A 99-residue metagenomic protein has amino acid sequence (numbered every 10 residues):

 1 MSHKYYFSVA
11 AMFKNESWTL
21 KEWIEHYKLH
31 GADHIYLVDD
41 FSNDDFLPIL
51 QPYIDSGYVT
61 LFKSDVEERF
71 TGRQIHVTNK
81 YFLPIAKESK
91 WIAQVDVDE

Functional and structural regions predicted by a protein language model:
M1-E25: N-proximal low-complexity "stem/linker" segments adjacent to membrane-targeting elements
Y6, A32, S56-V59: A generic structural signal for alpha->beta connector loops
F13-W18, N43, R69-F70: Short acidic loop-to-helix transition motifs that present clustered carboxylates
E25-H34: Short, acidic, metal-binding catalytic loop of nucleotide-sugar glycosyltransferases
D33, K90, D98: Conserved acidic residues
D33-F41, F62-V66: Short beta-strand/loop segment that forms part of the nucleotide-sugar
D40, D96-E99: Short acidic donor-binding/metal-coordinating loop in glycosyltransferase active sites
D45-Q94: Active-site-proximal specificity loops/subdomain of glycosyltransferases
